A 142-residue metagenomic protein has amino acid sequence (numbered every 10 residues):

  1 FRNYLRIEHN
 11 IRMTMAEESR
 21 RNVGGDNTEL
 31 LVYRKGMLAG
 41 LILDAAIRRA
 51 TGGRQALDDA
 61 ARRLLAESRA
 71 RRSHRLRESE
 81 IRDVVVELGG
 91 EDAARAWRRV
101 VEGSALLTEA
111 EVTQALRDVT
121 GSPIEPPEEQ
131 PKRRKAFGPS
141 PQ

Functional and structural regions predicted by a protein language model:
F1-A16, A56, L76-R77, S104-T108 (+1 more regions): General structural signal for secondary-structure boundaries
F1-M37, A50-T51, R62, A66-R71: Acidic/His/Gly-enriched intrinsically disordered linker/tail segments that often contain short helix/coil "MoRF-like"
L30-L38, Q55, R72-S79, E91: Soluble non-cytosolic domains of exported or imported proteins
A39-R48: Well-ordered alpha-helical scaffold segments within catalytic/enzyme domains
G40, R62-A66, V86, G90: Amphipathic alpha-helical core segments of compact helical bundles
R48-A56: Short, solvent-exposed secondary-structure capping/transition elements
A70-Q142: Beta/coil-rich, acidic/histidine-enriched accessory regions frequently appended to metallopeptidases
